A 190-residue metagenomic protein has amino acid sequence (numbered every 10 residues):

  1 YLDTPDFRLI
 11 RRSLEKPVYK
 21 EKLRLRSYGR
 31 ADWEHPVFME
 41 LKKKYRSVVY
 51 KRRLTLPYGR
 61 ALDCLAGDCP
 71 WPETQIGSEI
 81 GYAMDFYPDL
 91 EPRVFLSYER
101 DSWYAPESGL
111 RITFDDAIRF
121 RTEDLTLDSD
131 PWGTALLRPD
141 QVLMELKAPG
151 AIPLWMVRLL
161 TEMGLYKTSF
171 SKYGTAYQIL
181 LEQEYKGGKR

Functional and structural regions predicted by a protein language model:
Y1-R190: Phosphate-end processing signature that detects enzymes handling 5′-triphosphorylated RNA and polyphosphate
